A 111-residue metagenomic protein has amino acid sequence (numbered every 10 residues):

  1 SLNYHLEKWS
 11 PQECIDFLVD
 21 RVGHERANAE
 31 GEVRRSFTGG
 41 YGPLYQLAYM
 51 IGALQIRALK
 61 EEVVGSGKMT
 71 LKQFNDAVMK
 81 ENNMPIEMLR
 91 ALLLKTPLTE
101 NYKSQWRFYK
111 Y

Functional and structural regions predicted by a protein language model:
S1-Y111: N-terminal maturation segment of proteins
